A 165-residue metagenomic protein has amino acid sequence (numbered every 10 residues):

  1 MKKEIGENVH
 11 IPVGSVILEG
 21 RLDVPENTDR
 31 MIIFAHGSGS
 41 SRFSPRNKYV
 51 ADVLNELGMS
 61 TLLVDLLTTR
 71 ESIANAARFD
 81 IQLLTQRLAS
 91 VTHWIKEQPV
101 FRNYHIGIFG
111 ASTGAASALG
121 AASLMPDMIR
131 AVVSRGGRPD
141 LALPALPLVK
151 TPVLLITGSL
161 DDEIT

Functional and structural regions predicted by a protein language model:
K2-V9: Short, hydrophobic/aromatic-rich segments at coil-to-beta transitions
V9-Y104: Serine-hydrolase catalytic machinery in alpha/beta-hydrolase-like enzymes
W94, G120-L124: Active-site signature of alpha/beta-hydrolase-fold catalytic machinery across serine- and Asp/Cys-nucleophile hydrolases
G107-G110, R135: Short beta-strand immediately N-terminal to the catalytic nucleophile in serine-hydrolase-like folds
G110-A118: Gly/Ala-rich beta-loop-alpha elbow adjacent to hydrolase catalytic centers
D127-P139: A conserved short beta-strand
V149, L155-T157: Short beta-strand/loop motif that positions the catalytic acidic residue of the alpha/beta-hydrolase fold
L160-I164: Acidic catalytic loop of the alpha/beta-hydrolase fold
